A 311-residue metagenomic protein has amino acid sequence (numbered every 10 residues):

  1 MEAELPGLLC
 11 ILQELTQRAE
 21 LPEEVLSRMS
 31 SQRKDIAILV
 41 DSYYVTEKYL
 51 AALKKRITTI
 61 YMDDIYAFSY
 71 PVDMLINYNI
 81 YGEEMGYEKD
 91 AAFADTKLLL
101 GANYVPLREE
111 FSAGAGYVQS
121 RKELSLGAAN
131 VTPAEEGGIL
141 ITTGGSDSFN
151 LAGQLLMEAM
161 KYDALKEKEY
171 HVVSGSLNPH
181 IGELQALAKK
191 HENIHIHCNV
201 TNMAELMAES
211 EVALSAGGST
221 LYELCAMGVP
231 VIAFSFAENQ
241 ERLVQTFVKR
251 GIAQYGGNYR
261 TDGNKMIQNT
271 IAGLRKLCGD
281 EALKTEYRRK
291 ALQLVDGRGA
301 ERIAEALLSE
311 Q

Functional and structural regions predicted by a protein language model:
M1-A94: Active-site and donor-binding regions of nucleotide-sugar-utilizing enzymes
V72-F149, I181: A nucleotide-sugar donor-handling region in carbohydrate enzymes
E183-N199: Nucleotide-activated donor-binding/catalytic signature segment of Leloir-type glycosyltransferases, i.e., the conserved
C198-S210, C225-A226: Short acidic alpha-helix that forms the nucleotide-activated donor recognition element in Leloir-type transferases
A208-S219: Acidic donor-binding loop of glycosyltransferase active sites
T261-A282: C-terminal "capping" alpha-helix adjacent to the active site of nucleotide-linked donor transferases in cell-envelope
L283-G297: A short, well-ordered alpha-helix in the C-terminal region of glycosyltransferases
D296-Q311: C-terminal alpha-helical cap of glycosyltransferases
